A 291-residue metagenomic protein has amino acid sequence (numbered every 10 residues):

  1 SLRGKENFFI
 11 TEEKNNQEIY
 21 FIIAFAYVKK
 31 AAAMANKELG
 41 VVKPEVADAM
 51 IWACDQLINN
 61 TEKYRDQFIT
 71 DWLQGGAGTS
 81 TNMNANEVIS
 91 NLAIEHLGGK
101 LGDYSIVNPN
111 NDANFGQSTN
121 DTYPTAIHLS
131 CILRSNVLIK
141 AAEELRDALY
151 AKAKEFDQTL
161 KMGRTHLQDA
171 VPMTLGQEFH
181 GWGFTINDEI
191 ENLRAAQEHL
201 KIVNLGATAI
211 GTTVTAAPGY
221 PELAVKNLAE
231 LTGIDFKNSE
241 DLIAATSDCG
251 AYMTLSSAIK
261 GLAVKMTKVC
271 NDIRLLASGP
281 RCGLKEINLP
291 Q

Functional and structural regions predicted by a protein language model:
S1-Q291: Conserved, well-structured ligand/cofactor-binding cores
